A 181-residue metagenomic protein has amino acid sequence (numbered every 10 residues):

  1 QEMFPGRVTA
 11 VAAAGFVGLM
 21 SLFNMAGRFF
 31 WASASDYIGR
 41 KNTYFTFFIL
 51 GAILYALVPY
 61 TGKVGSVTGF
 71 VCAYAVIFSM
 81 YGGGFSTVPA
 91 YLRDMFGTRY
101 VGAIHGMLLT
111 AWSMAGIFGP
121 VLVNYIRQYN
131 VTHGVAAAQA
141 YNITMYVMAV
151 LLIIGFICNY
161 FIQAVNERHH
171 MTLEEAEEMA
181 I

Functional and structural regions predicted by a protein language model:
Q1, A34-S35, L122-T132: Interfacial helix-cap and linker-helix signal at transmembrane-aqueous boundaries of multi-pass secondary transporters
S21-F29, G82, S113-I117: Residue-level signature of mid-helix packing/kink "hotspots" within the transmembrane helices of 12-pass Major
D36-F48: Cytoplasmic membrane-interface "Motif A"-like loop-to-helix N-cap segments of 12-TM Major Facilitator Superfamily
L50-K63: C-terminal ends and interior cores of transmembrane alpha-helices in multi-pass membrane transporters/permeases
T68-G83: Hydrophobic core of transmembrane alpha-helices in multi-pass small-molecule transporters, especially MFS/SLC-type
G82-F96: Intracellular juxtamembrane helix-capping segments at the cytosolic ends of symmetry-related transmembrane helices
Y125-V150: A membrane-interface helix-boundary motif in multi-pass transporters
Y146-I181: Multi-pass alpha-helical transporter architecture, strongest for 12-TM Major Facilitator/SLC carriers used
